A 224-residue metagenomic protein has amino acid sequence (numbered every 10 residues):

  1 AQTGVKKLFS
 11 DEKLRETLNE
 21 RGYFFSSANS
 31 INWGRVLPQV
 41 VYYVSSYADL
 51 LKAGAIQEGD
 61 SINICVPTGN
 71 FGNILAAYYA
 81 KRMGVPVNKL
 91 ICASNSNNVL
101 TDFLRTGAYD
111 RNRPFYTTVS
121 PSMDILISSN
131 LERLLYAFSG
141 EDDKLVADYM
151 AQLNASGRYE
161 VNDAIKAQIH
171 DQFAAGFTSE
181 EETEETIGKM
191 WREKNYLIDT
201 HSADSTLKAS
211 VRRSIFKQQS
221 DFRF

Functional and structural regions predicted by a protein language model:
A1-F224: PLP-dependent amino-acid enzyme catalytic core
